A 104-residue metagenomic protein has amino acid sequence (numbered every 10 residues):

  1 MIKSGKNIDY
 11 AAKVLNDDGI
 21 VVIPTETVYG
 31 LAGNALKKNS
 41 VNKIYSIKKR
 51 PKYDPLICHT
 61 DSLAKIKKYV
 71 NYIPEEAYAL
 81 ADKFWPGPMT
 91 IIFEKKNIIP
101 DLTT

Functional and structural regions predicted by a protein language model:
M1-T104: Active-site-adjacent structural elements in enzyme catalytic cores
